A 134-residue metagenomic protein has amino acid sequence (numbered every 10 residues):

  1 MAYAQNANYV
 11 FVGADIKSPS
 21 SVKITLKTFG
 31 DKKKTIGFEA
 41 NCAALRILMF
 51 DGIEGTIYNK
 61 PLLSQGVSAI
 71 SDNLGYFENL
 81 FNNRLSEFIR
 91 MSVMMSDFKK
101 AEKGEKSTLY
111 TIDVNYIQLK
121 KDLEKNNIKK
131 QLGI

Functional and structural regions predicted by a protein language model:
A2-I134: Domain-level marker for long, solvent-exposed, non-transmembrane regions
